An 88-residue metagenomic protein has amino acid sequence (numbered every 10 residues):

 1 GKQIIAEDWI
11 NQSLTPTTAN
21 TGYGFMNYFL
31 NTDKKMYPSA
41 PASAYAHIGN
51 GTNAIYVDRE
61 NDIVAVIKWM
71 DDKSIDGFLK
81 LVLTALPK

Functional and structural regions predicted by a protein language model:
G1-I5, A19: Bacterial peptidoglycan biogenesis and beta-lactam-recognition machinery
I4-S13: Extended, well-ordered alpha-helical scaffold segments
T15-V64: Active-site Gly/Thr loop motif
A46-K88: Structured C-terminal helix/loop/strand segments within mature extracytoplasmic catalytic/sensor domains
